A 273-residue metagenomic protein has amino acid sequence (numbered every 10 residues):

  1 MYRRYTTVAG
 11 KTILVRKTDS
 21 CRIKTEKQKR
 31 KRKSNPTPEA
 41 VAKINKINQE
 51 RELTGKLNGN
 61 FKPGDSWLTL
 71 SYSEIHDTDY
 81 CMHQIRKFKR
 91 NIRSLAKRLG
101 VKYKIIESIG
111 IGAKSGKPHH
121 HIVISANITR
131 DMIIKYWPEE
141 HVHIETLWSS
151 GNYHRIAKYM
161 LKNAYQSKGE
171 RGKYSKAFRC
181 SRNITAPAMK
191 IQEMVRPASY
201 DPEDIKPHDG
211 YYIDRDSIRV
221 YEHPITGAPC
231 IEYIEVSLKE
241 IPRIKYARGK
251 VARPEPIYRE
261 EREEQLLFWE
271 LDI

Functional and structural regions predicted by a protein language model:
M1-G116, A126-I273: Right-hand nucleic-acid polymerase module
H120-I124: Cys/His-coordinated zinc-finger cores
